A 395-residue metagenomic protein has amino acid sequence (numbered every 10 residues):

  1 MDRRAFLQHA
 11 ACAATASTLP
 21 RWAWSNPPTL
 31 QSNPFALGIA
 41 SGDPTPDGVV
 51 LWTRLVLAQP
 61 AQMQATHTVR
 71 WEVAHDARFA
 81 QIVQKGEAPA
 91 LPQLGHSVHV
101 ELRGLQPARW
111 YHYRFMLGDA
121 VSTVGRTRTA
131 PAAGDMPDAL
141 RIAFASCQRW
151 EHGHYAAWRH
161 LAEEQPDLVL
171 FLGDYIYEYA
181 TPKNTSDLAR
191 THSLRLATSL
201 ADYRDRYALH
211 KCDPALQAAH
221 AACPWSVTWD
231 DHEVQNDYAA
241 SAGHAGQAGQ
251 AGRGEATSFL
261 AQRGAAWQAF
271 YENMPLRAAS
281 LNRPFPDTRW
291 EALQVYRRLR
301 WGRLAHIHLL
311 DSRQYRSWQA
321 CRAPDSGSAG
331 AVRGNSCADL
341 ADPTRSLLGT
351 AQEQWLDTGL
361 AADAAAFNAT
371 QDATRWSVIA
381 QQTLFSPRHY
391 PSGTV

Functional and structural regions predicted by a protein language model:
D2-V395: Metal-dependent phosphoester/phosphodiester hydrolase catalytic core
